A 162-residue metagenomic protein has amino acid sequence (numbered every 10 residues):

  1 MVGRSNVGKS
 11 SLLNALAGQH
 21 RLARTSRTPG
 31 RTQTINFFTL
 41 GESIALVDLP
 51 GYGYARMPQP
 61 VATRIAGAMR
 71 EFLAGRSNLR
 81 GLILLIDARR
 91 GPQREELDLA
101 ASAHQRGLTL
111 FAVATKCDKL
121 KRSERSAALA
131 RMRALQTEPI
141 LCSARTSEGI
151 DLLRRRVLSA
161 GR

Functional and structural regions predicted by a protein language model:
M1-P60, R162: Conserved G1/Walker A P-loop phosphate-binding module
G3, R106, A134-Q136: Short, structured coil segments at secondary-structure junctions
T32, A62-A66, Q93, S147-I150: Amphipathic alpha-helical transducer elements in NTP-driven molecular machines
Y52-T63, R89, D118-K121: Flexible beta-alpha connector loops of hexameric P-loop NTPases
P60-R90, A100-V113: Inter-motif core of Ras-like GTPase G domains
A68, L99, A128-M132: A general structural detector for well-ordered alpha-helical segments in enzyme core domains, enriched
L97, H104, R133: Anion (oxyanion) recognition and catalysis
K119-R162: Canonical P-loop GTPase G-domain recognition
